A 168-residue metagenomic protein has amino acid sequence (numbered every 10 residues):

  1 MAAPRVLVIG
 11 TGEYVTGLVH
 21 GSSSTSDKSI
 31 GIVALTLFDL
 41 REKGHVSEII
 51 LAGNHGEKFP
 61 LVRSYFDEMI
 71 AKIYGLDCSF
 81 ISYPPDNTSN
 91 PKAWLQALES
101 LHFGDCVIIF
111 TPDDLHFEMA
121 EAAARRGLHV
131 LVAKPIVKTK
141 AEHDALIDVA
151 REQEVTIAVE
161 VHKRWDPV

Functional and structural regions predicted by a protein language model:
A2-R126, D144, D148-Q153: N-terminal glycine-/serine-/threonine-rich beta1-alpha1-beta2 phosphate-ribose binding loop of Rossmann-like
E13, I136-V137: Short, glycine/acidic-enriched loop or turn micro-motifs at the edges of active sites
S26-S29, P135, V161: Residue-level preference for long, well-ordered alpha-helices that form the structural scaffold of enzyme catalytic
G127, A133-P135: Short helix/strand-capping hinge loops at secondary-structure junctions that flank key functional elements
V137-V168: A contiguous active-site-proximal alpha/beta segment in oxidoreductase catalytic domains
